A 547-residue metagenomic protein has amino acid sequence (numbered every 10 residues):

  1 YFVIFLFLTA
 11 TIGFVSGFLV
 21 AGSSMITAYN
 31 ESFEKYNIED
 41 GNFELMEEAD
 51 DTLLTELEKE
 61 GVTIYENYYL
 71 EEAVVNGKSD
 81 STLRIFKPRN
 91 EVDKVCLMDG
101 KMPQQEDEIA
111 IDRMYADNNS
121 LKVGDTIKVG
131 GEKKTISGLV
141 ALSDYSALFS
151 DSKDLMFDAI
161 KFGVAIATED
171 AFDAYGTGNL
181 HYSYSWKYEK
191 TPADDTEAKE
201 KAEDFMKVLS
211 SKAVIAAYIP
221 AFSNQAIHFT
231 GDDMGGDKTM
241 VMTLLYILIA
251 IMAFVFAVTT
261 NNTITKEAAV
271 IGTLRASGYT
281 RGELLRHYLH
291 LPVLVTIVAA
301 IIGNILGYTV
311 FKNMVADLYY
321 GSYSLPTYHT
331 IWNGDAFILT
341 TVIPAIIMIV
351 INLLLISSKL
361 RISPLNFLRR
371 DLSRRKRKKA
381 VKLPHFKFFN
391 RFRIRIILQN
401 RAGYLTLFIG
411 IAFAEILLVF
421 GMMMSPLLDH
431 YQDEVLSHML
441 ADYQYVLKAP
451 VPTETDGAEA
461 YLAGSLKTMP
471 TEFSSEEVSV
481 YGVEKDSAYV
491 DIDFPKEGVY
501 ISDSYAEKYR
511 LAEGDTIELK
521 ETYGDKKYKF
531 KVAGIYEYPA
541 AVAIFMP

Functional and structural regions predicted by a protein language model:
Y1-A253, N262, R281-G282, A316 (+6 more regions): Membrane transport/envelope proteins' first extracytoplasmic loop
Y1-G13, L289, V293, R375-E415: N-terminal Sec/SRP start-transfer signal
V3-F14, K238-V258, P292-G303, A336-T340 (+3 more regions): Alpha-helical transmembrane segments of integral membrane proteins
A21, M240, F256, T260-E267 (+2 more regions): Juxtamembrane alpha-helical signal-transduction segment immediately C-terminal to a transmembrane helix
F43, F388-K508, A512-D515, L519-K527 (+1 more regions): Juxtamembrane segments of multi-pass membrane proteins
A257-T263, E267-A269, V293-L325, G334-R361: Small-residue-rich transmembrane alpha-helices
R275, Y279-L294: Amphipathic cytosolic juxtamembrane alpha-helices at the membrane-cytosol interface of multi-pass membrane transporters
R361-R377: Short cytosolic juxtamembrane segments of multi-pass membrane proteins
